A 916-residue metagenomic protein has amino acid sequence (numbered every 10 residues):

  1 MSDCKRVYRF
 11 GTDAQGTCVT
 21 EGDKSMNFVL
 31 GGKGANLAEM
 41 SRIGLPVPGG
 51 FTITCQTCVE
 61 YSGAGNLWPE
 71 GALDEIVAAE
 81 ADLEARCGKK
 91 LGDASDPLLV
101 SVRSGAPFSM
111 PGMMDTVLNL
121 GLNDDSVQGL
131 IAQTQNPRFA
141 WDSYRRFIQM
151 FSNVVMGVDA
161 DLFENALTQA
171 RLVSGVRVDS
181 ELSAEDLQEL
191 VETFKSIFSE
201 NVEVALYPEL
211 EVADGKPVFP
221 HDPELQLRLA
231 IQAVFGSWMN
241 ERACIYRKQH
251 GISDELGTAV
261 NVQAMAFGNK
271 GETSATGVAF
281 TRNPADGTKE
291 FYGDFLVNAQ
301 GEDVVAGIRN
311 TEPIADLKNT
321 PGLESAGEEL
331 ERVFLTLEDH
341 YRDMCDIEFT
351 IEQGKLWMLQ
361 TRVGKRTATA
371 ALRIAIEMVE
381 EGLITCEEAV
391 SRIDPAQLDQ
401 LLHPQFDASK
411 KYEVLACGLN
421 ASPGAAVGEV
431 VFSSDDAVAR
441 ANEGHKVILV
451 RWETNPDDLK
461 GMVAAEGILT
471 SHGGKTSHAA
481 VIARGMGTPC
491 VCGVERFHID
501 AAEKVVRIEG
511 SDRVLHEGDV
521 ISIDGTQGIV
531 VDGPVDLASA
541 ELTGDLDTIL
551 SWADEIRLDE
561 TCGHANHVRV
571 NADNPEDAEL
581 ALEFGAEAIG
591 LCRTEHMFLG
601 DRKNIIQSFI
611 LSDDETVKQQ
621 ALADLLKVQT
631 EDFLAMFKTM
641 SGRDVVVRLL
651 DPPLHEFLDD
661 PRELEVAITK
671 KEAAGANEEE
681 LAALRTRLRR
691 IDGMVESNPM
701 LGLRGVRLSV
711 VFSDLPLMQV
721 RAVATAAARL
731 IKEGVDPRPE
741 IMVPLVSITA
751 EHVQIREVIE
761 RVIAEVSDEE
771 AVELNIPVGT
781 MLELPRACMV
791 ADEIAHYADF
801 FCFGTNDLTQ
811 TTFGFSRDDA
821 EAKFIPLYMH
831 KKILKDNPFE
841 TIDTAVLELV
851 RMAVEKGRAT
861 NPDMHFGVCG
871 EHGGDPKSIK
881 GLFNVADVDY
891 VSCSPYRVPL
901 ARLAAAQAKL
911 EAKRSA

Functional and structural regions predicted by a protein language model:
M1-E413, H445-I448, N455-K460, E466 (+10 more regions): Nucleotide/phosphate-binding sheet-loop regions of phosphoryl- and nucleotidyl-transfer enzymes
A14-M26, S422-A464, H564, V846-D863: C-terminal accessory/binding modules appended to enzymatic or scaffolding proteins
T52, Q56-C58, T454, G473-K475 (+10 more regions): Short, ordered loop/turn segments at secondary-structure junctions
D74-V77, R247-I252, V390-V447, G528-V568 (+4 more regions): Long, charged amphipathic helices and adjacent flexible linkers at domain junctions
A78-D93, V506-E509, A764-E773: Short mixed-charge
R103-S104, L542, E555-A916: Conserved alpha/beta-domain cores
Q263, V450-W452, T470-H472, V570-N571 (+2 more regions): Short His-Asn-centered micro-motif
K355-W357, I448, N455-V463, K475-I482 (+6 more regions): Glycine-rich phosphate/ribose-binding loops and adjacent secondary-structure elements that form binding surfaces
